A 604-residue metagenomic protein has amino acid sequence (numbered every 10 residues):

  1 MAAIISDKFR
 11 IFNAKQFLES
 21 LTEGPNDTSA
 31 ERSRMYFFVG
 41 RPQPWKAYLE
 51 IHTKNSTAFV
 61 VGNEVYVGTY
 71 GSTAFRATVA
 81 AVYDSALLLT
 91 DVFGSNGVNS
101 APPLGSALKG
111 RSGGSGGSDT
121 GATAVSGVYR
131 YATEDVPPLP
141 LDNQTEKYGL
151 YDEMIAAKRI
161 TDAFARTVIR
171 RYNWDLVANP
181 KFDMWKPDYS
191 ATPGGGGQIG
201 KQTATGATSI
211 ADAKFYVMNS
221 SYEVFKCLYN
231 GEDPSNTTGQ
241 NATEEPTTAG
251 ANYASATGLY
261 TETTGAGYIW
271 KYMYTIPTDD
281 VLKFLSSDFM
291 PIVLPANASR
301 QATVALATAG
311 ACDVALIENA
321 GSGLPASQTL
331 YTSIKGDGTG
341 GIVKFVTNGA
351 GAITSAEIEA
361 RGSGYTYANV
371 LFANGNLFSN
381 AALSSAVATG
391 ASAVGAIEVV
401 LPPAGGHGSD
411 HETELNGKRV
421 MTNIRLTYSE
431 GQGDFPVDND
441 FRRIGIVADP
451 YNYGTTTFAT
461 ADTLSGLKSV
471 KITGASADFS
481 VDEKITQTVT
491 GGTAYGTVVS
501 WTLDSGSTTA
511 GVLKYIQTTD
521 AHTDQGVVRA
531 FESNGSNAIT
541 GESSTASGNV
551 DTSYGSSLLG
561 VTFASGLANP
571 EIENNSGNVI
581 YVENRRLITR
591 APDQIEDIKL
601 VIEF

Functional and structural regions predicted by a protein language model:
M1-R32, P44-Y48, T133, N143 (+3 more regions): Short, intrinsically disordered N-terminal pre-domain segments
M1-V39, Q43-K46, R130-V136, V224 (+5 more regions): N-terminal intrinsically disordered, low-complexity, charge/repeat-rich segments that act as generic
G40-P44, A132-S209: Acidic, glycine-rich low-complexity segments with interspersed aromatic residues
K46-T133, E262, A266-F604: Conserved, function-critical positions that sit in or immediately flank catalytic and ligand-binding motifs
W174-L176, F225-K226, W270, L324: Aromatic/pi-system hotspot detector in well-structured domains
P180-A213, P234-K271, A356-A360, Y365 (+2 more regions): Signature of Asx- and small-polar-rich beta-strand/turn repeats characteristic of beta-solenoid architectures
I210-Y229: Elongated alpha-helical scaffolds
Y229-N230, T486: GIY-YIG-like beta-to-alpha core
